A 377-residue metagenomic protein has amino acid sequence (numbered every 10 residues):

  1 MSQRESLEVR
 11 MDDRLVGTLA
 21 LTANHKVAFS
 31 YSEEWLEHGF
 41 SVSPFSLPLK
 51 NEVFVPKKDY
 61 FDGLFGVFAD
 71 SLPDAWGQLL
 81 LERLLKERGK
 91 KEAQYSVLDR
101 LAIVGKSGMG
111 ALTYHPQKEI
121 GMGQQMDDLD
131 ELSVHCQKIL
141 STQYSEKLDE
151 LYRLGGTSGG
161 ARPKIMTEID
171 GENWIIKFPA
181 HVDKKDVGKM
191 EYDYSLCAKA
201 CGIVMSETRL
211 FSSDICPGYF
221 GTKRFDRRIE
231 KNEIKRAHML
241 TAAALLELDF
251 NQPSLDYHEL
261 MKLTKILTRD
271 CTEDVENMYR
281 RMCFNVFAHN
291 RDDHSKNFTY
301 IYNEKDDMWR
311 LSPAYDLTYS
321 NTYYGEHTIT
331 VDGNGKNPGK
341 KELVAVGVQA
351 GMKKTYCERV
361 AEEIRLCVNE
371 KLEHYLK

Functional and structural regions predicted by a protein language model:
M1-S295, T299-K377: Phosphate/dinucleotide-binding and metal-coordinating scaffold of catalytic cores in nucleotide-dependent enzymes
